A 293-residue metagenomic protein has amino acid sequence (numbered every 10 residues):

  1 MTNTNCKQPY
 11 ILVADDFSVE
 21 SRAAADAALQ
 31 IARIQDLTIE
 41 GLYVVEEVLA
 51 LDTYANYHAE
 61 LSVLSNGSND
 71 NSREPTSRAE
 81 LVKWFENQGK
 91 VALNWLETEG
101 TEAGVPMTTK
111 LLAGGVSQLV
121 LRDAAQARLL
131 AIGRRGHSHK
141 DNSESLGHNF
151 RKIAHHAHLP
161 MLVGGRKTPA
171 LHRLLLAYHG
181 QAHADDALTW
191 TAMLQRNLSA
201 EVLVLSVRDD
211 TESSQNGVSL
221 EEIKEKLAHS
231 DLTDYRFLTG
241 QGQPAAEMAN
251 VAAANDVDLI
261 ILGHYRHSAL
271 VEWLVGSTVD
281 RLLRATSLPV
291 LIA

Functional and structural regions predicted by a protein language model:
T2-P75, P169, R173-L238, V257: Small/aliphatic-rich secondary-structure junction motif
K7, E20-A27, R33, T109-T168 (+1 more regions): Gly/Ser-rich helix-loop-strand patches that form or flank binding pockets for ribonucleotide-derived cofactors
R22, A79, K83-K90, D185 (+3 more regions): Electropositive phosphate-/nucleotide-binding environments in soluble metabolic enzymes
A50, S213, A246-M248, S268-E272: Short active-site-adjacent structural elements
E74-T98, E102: Alpha-helix-centered segments that form part of catalytic cores
G100-T108, S230-R236: A short helix-to-beta-strand connector/capping loop
K110-G114, R208, R236-Q243: Short beta->alpha junction loops
